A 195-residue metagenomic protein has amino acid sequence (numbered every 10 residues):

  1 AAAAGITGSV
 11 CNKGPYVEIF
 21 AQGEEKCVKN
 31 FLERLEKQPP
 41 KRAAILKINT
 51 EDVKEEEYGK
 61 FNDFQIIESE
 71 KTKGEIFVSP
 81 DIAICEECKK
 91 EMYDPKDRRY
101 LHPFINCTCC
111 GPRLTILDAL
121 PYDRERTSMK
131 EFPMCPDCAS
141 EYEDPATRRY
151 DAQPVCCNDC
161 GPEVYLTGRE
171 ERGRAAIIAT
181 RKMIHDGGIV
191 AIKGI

Functional and structural regions predicted by a protein language model:
A1-Y165, R174: Intrinsically disordered, low-complexity, mixed-charge
A2, I184-H185: Anion (oxyanion) recognition and catalysis
D81, H185-D186: Residue-level preference for short coil/turn positions at secondary-structure junctions
E163-E170, I195: Short, basic, glycine/proline-bearing loop/turn elements
R172-I184: A short, well-structured juxtamembrane/interface segment
D186-I195: Glycine-rich N-terminal segment of FAD-binding domains in flavoprotein oxidoreductases, spanning the beta-loop-helix
